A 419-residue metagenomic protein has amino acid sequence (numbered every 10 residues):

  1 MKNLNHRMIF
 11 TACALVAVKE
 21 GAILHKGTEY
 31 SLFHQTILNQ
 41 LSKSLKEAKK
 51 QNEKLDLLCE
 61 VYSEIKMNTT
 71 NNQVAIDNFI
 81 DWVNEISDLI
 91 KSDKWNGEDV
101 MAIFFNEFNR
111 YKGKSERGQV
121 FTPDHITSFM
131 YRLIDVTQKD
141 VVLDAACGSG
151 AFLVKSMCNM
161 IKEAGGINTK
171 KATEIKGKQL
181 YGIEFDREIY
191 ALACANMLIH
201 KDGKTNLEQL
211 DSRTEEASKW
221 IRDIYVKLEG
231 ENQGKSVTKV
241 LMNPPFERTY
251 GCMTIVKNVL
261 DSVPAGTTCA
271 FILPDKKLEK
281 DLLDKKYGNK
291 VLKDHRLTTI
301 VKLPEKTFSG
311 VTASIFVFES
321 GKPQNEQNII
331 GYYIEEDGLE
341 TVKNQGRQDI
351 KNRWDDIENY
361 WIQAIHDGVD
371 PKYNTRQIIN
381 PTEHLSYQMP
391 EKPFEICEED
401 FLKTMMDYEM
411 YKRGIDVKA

Functional and structural regions predicted by a protein language model:
M1-K2: N-terminal accessory targeting/assembly segments
N5-C13, E98, A102, D124 (+3 more regions): Non-catalytic, well-ordered alpha-helical scaffold segments
F10, H125, A151, F185-E188 (+4 more regions): Generic recognition of stable, solvent-exposed alpha-helical segments in well-folded globular domains
T11-R110: Long recognition/docking surfaces used for binding and targeting
L57, E208-L210, V301-E305: A generic structural motif
G113: Nucleotide 5′-phosphate-binding alpha/beta core
E116-Y225, E231, K235, K239-M242 (+3 more regions): Conserved S-adenosyl-L-methionine
I221-R222, K227-A419: A conserved structural/catalytic subdomain of Rossmann-like adenosyl-cofactor enzymes
